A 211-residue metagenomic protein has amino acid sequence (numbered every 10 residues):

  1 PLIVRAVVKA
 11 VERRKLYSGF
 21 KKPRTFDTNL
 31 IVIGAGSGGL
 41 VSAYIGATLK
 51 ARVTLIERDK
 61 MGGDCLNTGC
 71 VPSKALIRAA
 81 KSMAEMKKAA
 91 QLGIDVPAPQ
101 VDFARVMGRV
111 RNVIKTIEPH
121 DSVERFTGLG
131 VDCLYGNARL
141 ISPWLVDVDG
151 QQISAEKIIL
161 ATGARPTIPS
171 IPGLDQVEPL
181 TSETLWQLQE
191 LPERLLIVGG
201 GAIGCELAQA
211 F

Functional and structural regions predicted by a protein language model:
I3-T28, I45-A51, I56-L191: Glycine-rich flavin
T28-L55, G204-F211: N-terminal Rossmann-like FAD-binding beta1-loop-alpha1 element of flavoenzymes
I31, L185, L196-V198: Surface-exposed strand-loop junctions at beta-sheet edges and helix termini that form docking/interaction patches
I33-G34, I56, L160, V198-G199: Conserved N-terminal Rossmann-fold NAD(P)-binding element of oxidoreductases
G36, N137-R139, G201: Conserved acidic residues
Q189-F211: Rossmann-like NAD(P)H-binding beta-loop-alpha module
